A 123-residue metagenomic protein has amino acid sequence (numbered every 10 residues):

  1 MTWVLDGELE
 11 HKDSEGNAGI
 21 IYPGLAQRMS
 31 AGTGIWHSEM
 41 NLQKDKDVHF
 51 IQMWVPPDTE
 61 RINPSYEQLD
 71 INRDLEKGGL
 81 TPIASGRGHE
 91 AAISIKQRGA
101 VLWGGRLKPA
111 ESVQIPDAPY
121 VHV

Functional and structural regions predicted by a protein language model:
T2-V123: Jelly-roll (double-stranded beta-helix
